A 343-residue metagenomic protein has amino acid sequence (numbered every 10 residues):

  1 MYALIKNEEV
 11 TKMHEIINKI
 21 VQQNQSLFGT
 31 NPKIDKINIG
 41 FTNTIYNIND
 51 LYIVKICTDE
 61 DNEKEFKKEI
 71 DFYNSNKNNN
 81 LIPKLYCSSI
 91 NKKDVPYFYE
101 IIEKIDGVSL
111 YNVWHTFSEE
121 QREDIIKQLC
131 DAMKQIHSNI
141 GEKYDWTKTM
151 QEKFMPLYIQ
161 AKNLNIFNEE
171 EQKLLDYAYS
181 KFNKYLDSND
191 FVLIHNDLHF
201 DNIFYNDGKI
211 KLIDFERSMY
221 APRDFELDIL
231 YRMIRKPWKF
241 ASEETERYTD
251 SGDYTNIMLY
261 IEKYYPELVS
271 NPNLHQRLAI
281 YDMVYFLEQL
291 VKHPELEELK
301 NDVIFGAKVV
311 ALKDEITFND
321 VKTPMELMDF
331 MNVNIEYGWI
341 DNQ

Functional and structural regions predicted by a protein language model:
M1-T11: N-terminal amphipathic/basic-hydrophobic helices that include classical n-h-c signal peptides and signal-anchor
I5, Y285-Q343: ATP/Mg2+ or Mg2+-diphosphate-binding catalytic cores that bind nucleotide phosphates or diphosphates via glycine-rich
E9-G29, I90-K93, R122, K127 (+5 more regions): An alpha-helical support segment within catalytic cores of ATP-dependent transferases
I34-D145: ATP-binding pocket architecture of kinase catalytic cores
N43-N47, V54, Y177-F225: Active-site acidic catalytic loop and adjacent metal/ATP-binding pocket of ATP-dependent phosphoryl transfer enzymes
N49-Y52, K77-I82, N206-K209, R232-R235 (+2 more regions): Short glycine/proline-enriched coil/turn segments at helix->beta-strand junctions
F117-E119, K153, K211, D228-Y231 (+1 more regions): Glycine-rich, phosphate-binding/catalytic loops in enzymes
L227-V269, D282-L299: Active-site activation/catalytic loop segments of kinase-like enzymes and analogous catalytic loops in related
